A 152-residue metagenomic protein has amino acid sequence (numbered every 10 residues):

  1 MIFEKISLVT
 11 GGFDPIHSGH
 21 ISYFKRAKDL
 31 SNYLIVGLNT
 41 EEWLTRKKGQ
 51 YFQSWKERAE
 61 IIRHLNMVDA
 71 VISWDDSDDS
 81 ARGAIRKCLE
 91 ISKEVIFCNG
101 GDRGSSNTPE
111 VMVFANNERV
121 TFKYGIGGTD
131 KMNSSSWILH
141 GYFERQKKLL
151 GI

Functional and structural regions predicted by a protein language model:
M1-I152: Nucleotidyltransferase catalytic core that binds NTPs
